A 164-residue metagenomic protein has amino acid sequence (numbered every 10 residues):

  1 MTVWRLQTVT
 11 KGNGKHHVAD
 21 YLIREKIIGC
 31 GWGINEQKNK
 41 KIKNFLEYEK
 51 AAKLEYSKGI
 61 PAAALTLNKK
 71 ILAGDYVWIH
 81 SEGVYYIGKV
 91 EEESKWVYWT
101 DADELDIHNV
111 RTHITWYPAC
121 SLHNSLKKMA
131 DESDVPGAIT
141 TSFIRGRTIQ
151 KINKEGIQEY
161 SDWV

Functional and structural regions predicted by a protein language model:
M1-A64: Compositionally biased, charged N-terminal/linker segments
K15-H16, K38-I42, A119-H123, G146 (+1 more regions): Alpha-helix initiation and N-capping motif
N44-A52, N124, M129-A130, E155-D162: Noncatalytic linker/hinge segments flanking ATPase motor cores
N68-L72: Short, well-ordered loop/turn sites that connect or cap secondary structure elements
G83, K89-F143: Aromatic- and Lys/Arg-enriched surface recognition patch
E132-V164: Long, low-complexity intrinsically disordered regions
